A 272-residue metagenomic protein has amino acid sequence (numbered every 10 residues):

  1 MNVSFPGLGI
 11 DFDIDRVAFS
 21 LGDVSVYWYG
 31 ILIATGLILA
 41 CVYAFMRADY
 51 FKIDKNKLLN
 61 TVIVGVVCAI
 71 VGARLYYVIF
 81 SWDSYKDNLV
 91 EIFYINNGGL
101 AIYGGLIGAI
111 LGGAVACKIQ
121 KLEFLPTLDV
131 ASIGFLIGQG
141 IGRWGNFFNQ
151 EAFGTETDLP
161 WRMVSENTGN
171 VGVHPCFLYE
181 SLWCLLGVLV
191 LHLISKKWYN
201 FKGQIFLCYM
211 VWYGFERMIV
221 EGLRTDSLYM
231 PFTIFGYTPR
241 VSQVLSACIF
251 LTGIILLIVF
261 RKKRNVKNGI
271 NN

Functional and structural regions predicted by a protein language model:
M1-N272: A feature for loop-to-transmembrane-helix boundaries and adjacent hydrophobic helices in multi-pass integral membrane
